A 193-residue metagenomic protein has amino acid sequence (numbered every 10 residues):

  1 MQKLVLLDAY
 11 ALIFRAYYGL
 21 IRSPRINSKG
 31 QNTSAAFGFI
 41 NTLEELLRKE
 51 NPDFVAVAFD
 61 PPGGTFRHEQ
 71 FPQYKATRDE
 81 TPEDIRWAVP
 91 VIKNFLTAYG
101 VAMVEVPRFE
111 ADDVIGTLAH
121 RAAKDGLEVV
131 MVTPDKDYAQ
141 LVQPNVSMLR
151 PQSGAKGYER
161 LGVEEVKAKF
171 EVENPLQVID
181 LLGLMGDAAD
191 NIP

Functional and structural regions predicted by a protein language model:
M1-A56, D60, F66-Q73: Non-catalytic, usually N-terminal nucleic-acid engagement modules in DNA/RNA processing proteins
R22-I26, A76-P193: Extended two-metal-dependent nuclease catalytic cores across DNA- and RNA-processing enzymes
T65-R67, A139-Q140: Short catalytic/ligand-binding loop motif for oxyanion handling, primarily in non-cytosolic enzymes, centered on
